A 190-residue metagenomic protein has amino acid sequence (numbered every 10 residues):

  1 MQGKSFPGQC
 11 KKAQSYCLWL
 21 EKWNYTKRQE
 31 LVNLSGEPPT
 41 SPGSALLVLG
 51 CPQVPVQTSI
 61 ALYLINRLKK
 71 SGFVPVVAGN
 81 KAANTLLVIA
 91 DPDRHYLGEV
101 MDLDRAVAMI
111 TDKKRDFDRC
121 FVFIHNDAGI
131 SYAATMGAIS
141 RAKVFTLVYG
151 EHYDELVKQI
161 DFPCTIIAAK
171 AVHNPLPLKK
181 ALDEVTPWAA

Functional and structural regions predicted by a protein language model:
F6-A45, Q57: Short N-terminal or domain-adjacent regulatory/targeting segments
L49-C51, F121-D127, L147-G150: Structural motif
T58-K70: Histidine-anchored nucleotide/phosphate-binding helix
V74-N80, T146-G150: Short internal beta-strands
K81-D102: N-terminal beta-loop-helix "entrance" segment that forms/cooperates in small-molecule cofactor or anionic ligand
Y96-C120: Helix-adjacent hinge/juxtasegments
R115-T135: Mid-chain, well-packed structural core segment of small domains
A128, M136-A190: Glycine-rich, aromatic-bearing surface loops/beta-hairpins
